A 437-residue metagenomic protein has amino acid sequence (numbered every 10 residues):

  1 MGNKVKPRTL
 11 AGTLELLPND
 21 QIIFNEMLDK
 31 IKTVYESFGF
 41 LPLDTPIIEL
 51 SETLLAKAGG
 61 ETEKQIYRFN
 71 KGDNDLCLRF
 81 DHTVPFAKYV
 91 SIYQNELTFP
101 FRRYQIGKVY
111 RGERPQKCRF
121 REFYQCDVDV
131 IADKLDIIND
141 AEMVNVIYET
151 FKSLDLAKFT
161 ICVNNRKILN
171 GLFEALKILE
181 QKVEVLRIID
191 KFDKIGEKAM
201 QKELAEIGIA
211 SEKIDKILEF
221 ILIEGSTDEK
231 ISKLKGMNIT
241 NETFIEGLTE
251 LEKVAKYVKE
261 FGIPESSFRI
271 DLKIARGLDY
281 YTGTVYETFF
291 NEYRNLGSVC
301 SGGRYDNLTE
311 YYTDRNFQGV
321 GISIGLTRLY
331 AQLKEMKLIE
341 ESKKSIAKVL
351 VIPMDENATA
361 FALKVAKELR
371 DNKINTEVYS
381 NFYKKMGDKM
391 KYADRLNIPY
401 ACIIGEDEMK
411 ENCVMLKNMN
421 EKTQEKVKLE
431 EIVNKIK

Functional and structural regions predicted by a protein language model:
M1-Q21, L179: Auxiliary tRNA-acceptor-end handling modules of aminoacyl-tRNA synthetases
A11-P18, E63-D75, C126-V130: Glycine-/proline-rich flexible loop or hinge segments
D20-F38, E49-E52, D73, T83-N95 (+2 more regions): Positively charged, Gly/Ser-enriched RNA/tRNA-binding surfaces
L43, I47-L76: Polyanion/phosphate-binding surface patch
K64-D73, I178-A199, F290-E292: Acidic, His- and aromatic-enriched active-site or binding-groove loops in soluble protein domains that engage sugars
E122-C126, V163-G171: Short, conserved phosphate-binding/catalytic loop or strand-edge motifs used in phosphoryl-/nucleotidyl-transfer
K158-K167, V185-L186, F268-K273: Short, surface-exposed recognition loops or helix-turn segments adjacent to catalytic cores
